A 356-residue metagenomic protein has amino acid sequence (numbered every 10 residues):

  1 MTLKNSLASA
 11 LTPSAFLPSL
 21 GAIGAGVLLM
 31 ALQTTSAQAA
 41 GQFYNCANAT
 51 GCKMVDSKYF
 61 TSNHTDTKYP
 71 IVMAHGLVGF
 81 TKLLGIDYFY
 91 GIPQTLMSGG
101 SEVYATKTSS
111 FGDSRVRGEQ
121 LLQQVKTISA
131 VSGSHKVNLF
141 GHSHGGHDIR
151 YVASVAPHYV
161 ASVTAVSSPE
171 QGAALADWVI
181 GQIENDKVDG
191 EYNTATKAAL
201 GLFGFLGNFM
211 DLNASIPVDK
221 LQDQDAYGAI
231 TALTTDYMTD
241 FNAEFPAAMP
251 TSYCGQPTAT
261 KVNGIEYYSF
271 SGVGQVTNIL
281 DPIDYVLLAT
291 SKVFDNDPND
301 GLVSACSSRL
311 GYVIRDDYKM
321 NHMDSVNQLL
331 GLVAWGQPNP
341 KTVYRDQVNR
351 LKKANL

Functional and structural regions predicted by a protein language model:
T2-L7, L11-S14, G21-G85, Y90-S98: Flexible, membrane-associating and regulatory peripheral segments of lipid-active enzymes
Q42, S62-V137, N185, E191-A195: Active-site catalytic motif of lipid deacylating hydrolases and related acyltransferases
N63-T67, M97, V131-S132, G141 (+2 more regions): Extracellular/periplasmic catalytic domains that process cell-envelope and extracellular macromolecules
H75, E119-D236, D300: Serine-dependent carboxylesterase/thioesterase catalytic core of lipase-like alpha/beta-hydrolase/SGNH enzymes
G76-F80, S109-D113, S143-H147, S168-A173 (+1 more regions): Solvent-exposed loop/turn segments at secondary-structure junctions within structured extracellular/periplasmic domains
G85, A174-V179, N278-D284: Short aromatic-enriched loop/helix-cap "lid" or pocket-rim segments at secondary-structure transitions that line
M210-N278: Serine-hydrolase catalytic core
T251-L356: C-terminal catalytic-base region of ester-bond hydrolases, centering on the histidine of the charge-relay
